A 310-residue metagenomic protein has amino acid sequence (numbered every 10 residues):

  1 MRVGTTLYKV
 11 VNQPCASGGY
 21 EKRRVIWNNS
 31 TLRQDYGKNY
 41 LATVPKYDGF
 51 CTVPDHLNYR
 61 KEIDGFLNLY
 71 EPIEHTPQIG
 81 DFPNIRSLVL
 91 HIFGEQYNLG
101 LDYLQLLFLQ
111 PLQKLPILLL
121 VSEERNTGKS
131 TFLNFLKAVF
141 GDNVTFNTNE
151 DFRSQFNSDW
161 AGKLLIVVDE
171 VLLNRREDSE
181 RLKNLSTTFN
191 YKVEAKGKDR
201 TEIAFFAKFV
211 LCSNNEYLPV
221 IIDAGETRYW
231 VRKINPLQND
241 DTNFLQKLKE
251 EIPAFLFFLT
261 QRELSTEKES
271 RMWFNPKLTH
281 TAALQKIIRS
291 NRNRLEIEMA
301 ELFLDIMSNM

Functional and structural regions predicted by a protein language model:
M1-E95, Y217: N-terminal nucleic-acid engagement/recognition segments and initiation subdomains in replication, restriction
H56-V167, V171, S179, W230-R232 (+1 more regions): P-loop NTPase catalytic core of nucleic-acid-dependent motor ATPases
V121, E267-M310: DNA transaction DNA-binding modules
F156-A161, E194-C212: AAA+/SF3 P-loop NTPase mechanochemical coupling elements
E170-L172, F189, N215-E216: Conserved Walker B
L172-L173, K183: Catalytic acidic motif of RecA-like/P-loop NTPases
S179-T201: Conserved catalytic/switch belt of AAA+ P-loop NTPases
P219-N239: A short helix-turn-beta junction within AAA+ P-loop NTPase domains corresponding to the substrate/partner-engaging
